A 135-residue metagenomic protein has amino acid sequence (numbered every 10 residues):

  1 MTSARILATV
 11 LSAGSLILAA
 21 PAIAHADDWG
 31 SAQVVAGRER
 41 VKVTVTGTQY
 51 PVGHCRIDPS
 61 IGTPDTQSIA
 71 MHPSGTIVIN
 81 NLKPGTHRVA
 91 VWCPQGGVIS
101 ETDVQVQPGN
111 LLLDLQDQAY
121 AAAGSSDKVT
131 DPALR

Functional and structural regions predicted by a protein language model:
M1-A26: Secretory targeting and sorting signals
D28-P64, I69-A70, V78-T86, W92-V98 (+1 more regions): Composition-driven, intrinsically disordered low-complexity tracts enriched in small residues
